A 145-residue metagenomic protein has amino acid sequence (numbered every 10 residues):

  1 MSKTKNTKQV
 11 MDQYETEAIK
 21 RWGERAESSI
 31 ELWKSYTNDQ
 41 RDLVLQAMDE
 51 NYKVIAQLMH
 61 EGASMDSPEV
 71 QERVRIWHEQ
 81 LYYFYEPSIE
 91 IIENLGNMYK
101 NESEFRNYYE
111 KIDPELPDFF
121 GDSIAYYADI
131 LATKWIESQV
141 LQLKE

Functional and structural regions predicted by a protein language model:
M1-E145: Amphipathic alpha-helical "stalk" segments
